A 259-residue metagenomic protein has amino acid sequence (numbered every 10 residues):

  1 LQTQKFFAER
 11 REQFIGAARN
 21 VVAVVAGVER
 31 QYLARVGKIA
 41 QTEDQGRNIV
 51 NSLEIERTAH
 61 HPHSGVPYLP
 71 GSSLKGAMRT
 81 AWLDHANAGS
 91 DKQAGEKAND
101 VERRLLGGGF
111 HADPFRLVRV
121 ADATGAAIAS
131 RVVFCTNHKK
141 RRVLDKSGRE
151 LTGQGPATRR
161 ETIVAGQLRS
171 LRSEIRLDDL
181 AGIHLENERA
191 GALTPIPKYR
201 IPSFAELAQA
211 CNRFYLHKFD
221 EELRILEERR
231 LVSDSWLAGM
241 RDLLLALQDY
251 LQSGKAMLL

Functional and structural regions predicted by a protein language model:
L1-L259: Basic, Gly/Ser/Thr-rich N-terminal segments that form RNA-phosphate-binding interfaces in CRISPR RAMP
